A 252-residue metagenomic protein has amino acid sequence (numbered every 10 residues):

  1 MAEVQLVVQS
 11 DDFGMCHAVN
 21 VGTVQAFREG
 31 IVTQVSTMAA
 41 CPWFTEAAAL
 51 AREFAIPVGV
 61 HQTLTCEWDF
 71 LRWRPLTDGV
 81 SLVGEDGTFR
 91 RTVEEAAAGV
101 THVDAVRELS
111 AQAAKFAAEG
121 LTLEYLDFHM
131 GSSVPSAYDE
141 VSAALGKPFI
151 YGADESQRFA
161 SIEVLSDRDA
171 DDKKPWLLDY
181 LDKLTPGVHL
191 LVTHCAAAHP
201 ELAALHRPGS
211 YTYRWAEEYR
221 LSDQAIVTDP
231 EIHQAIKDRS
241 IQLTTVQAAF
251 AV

Functional and structural regions predicted by a protein language model:
M1-H17: Boundary/entry segment of secreted carbohydrate-active catalytic domains
Q5-V7, V32-S36, A55-H61, L123-D127 (+3 more regions): Structural preference for beta-strand elements that scaffold enzyme active sites
D11-F13, M38-A40, H61-T65, H129-G131 (+4 more regions): Active-site beta-loop-alpha junctions enriched in small/polar residues
H17-P42: A short alpha/beta connector and helix-capping loop motif
T23-E29, F44-P57, R74-G84, A118 (+1 more regions): Acidic (Asp/Glu)-rich catalytic clusters
D69-A98, A204-A216: Active-site gating loops and adjacent loop-to-helix segments of metal-dependent hydrolytic enzymes
H102-L178: Catalytic domains of cell-wall/extracellular-matrix polysaccharide-remodeling enzymes, centered on de-N-acetylation
F149, G209-V252: C-terminal domain-boundary segment and adjacent tail
